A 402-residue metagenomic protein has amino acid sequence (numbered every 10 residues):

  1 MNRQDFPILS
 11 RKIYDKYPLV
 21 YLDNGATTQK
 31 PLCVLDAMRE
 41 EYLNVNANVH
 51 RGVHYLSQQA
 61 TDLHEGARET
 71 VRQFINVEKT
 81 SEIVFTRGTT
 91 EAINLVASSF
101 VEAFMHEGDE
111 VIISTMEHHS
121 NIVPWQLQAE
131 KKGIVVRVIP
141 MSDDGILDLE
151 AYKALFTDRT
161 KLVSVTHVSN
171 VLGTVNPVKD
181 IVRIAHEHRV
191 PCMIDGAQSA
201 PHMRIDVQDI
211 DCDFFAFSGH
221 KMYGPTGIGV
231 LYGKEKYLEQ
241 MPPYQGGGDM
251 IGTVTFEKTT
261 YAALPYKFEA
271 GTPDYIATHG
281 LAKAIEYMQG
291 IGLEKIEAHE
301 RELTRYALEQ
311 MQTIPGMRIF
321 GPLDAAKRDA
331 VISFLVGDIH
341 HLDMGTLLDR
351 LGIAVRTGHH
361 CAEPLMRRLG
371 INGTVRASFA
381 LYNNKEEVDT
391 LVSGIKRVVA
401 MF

Functional and structural regions predicted by a protein language model:
M1-F402: Pyridoxal 5′-phosphate
